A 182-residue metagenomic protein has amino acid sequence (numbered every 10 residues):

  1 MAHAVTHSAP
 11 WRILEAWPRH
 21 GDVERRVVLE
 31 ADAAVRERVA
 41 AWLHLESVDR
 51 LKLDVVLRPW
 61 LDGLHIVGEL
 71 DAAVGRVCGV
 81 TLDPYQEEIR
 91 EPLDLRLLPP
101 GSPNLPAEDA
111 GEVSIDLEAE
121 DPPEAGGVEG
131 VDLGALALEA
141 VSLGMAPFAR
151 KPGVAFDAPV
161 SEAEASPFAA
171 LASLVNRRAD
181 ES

Functional and structural regions predicted by a protein language model:
M1-S182: Acidic and generally charged, gly/proline-rich low-complexity regions
